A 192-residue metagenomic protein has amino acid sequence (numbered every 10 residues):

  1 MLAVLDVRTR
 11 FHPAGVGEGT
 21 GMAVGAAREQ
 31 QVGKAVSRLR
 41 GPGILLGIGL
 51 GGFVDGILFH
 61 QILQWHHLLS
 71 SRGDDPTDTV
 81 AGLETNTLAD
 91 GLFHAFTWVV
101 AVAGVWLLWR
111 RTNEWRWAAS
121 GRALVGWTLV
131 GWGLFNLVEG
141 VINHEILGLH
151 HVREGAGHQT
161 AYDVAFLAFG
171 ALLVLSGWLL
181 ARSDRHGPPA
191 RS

Functional and structural regions predicted by a protein language model:
G21-V36: Short, Lys/Arg-rich, polar N-terminal cytosolic tail immediately upstream of the first transmembrane signal-anchor
K34-G49, R116-G133: Interfacial segments of alpha-helical transmembrane regions
F59-L69, G140-A161: Interfacial helix-loop-helix junctions of multi-pass membrane proteins
H67-L83: Perimembrane loop-to-helix junctions flanking transmembrane segments
G82-A103, G157-S176: Membrane-interface loop-to-helix entry segments
V105-V130, H186-S192: Cytoplasmic juxtamembrane regions at transmembrane-helix boundaries
W132-G140: Mid-bilayer segments of alpha-helical transmembrane spans in multi-pass integral membrane proteins that mediate
